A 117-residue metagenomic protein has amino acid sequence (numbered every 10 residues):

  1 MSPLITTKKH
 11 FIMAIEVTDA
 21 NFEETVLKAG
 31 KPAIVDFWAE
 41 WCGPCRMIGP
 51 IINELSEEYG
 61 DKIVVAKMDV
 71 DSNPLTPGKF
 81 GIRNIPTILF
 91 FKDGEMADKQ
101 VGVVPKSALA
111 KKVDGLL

Functional and structural regions predicted by a protein language model:
M1-V64, S72-L117: Proteins that catalyze or organize thiol-disulfide redox chemistry and the adjacent proteostasis machinery handling
K67: Conserved residues in the N-terminal Rossmann fold of short-chain dehydrogenase/reductase
